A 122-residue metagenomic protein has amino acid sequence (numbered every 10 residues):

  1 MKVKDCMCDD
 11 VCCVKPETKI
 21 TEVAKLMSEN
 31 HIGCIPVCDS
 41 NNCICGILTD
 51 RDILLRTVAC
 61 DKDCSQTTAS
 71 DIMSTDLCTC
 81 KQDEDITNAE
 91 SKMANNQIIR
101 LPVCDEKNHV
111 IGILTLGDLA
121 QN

Functional and structural regions predicted by a protein language model:
M1-D10, T49-T79, D83-N95, V110-N122: Tandem CBS (Bateman) regulatory domains
C13-H31, C38, C80-Q97, V103-D105: The conserved cystathionine-beta-synthase
M27, I35-R51, M93, L101-G117: A glycine-centered beta-loop-beta connector
